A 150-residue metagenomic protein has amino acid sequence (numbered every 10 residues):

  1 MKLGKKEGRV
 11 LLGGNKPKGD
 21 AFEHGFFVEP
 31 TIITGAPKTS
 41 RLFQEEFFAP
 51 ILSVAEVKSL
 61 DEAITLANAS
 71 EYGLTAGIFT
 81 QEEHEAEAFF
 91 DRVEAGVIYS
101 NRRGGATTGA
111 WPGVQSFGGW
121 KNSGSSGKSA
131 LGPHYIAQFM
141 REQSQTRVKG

Functional and structural regions predicted by a protein language model:
K6-K16: Short secondary-structure junctions
D20-G150: Conserved C-terminal structural/oligomerization subdomain of aldehyde/semialdehyde dehydrogenase
